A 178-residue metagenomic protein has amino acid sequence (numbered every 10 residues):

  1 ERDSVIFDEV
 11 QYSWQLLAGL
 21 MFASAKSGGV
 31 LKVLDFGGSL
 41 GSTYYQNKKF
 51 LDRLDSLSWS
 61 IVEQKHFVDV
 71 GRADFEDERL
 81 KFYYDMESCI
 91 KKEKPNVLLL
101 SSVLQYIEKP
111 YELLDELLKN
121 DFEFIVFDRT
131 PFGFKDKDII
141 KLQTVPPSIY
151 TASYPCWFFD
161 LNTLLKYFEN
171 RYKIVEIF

Functional and structural regions predicted by a protein language model:
E1-G29: Class I SAM-dependent methyltransferase Rossmann-like catalytic core, especially the SAM/SAH-binding loop
K32-C89: Class I SAM-dependent methyltransferase SAM/SAH-binding core
S88-V97: A short acidic, Gly/Pro-enriched loop at the edge of an enzyme's catalytic core that lines a small-molecule cofactor
N96-P110: A short SAM/SAH-binding and catalytic strip from SAM-dependent methyltransferases
Y106-N120, F127: A short, conserved alpha-helix within the catalytic core of class I
D121-K135: Conserved beta-strand signature within the Rossmann-like core of class I S-adenosyl-L-methionine
F132-P155: Short, glycine-/aromatic-enriched active-site segment of Class I SAM-dependent methyltransferases
T151-F178: Short alpha-helix
